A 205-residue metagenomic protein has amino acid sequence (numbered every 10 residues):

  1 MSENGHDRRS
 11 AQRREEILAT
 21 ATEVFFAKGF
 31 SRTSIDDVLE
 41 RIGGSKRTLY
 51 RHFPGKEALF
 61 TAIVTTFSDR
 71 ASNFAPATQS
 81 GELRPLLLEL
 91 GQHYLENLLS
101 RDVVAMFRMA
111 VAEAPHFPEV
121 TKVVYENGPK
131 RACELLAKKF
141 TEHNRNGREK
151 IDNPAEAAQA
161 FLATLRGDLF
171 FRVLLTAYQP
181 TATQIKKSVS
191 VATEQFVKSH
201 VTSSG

Functional and structural regions predicted by a protein language model:
M1-G44, H52, E57-A58: Basic, helix-initiating cap at the start of DNA-binding domains
R13, K56, I63, F67 (+6 more regions): Hydrophobic/aromatic residues within well-ordered alpha-helical segments
I17, G55-F60, R70, V120 (+1 more regions): Short amphipathic alpha-helical segment with a characteristic S/N-K-E followed by hydrophobic residues
A27, T61-G91, E96-L98, D102 (+4 more regions): Amphipathic alpha-helical linker/stalk segments
R47: Key DNA-contact positions within bacterial/archaeal DNA-binding proteins
P85, V104-A105, M109, E119-R145 (+2 more regions): Amphipathic alpha-helical packing segments from all-alpha helical-bundle domains
L88-T121, L162-L169, K198, T202-S204: Helical hydrophobic small-molecule/effector-binding pocket
K122, N144-E194, S204-G205: Hydrophobic/aromatic-rich alpha-helical bundle segments in the mid-to-C-terminal region
